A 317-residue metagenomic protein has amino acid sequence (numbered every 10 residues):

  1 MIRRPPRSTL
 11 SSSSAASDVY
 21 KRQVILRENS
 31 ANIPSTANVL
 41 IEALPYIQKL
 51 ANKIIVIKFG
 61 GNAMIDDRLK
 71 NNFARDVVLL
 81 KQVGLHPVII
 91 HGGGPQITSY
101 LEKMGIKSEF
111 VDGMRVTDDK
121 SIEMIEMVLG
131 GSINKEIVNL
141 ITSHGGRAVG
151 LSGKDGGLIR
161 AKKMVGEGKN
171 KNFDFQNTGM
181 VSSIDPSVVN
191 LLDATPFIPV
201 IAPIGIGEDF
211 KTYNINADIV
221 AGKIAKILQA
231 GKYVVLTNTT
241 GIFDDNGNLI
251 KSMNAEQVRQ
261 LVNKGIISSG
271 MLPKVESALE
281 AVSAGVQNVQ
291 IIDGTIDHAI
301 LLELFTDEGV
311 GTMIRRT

Functional and structural regions predicted by a protein language model:
M1-Q23: Single conserved hydrophobic/aromatic residue that forms the stacking wall/gate of nucleotide- or nucleobase-binding
S17, K21-T295, L301, E308 (+1 more regions): Nucleotide/pyrophosphate-binding catalytic subdomain
G311: A residue-level signal for beta-strand positions that form part of recognition/binding surfaces within mature
